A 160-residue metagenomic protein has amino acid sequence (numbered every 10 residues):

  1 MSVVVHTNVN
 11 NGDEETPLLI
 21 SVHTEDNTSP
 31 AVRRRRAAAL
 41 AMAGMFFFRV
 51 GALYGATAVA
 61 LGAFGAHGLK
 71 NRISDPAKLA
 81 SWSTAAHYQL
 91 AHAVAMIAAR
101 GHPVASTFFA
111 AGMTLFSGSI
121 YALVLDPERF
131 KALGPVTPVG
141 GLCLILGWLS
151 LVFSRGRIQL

Functional and structural regions predicted by a protein language model:
S2-L160: Polytopic transmembrane helical bundles with strong interfacial aromatic enrichment
